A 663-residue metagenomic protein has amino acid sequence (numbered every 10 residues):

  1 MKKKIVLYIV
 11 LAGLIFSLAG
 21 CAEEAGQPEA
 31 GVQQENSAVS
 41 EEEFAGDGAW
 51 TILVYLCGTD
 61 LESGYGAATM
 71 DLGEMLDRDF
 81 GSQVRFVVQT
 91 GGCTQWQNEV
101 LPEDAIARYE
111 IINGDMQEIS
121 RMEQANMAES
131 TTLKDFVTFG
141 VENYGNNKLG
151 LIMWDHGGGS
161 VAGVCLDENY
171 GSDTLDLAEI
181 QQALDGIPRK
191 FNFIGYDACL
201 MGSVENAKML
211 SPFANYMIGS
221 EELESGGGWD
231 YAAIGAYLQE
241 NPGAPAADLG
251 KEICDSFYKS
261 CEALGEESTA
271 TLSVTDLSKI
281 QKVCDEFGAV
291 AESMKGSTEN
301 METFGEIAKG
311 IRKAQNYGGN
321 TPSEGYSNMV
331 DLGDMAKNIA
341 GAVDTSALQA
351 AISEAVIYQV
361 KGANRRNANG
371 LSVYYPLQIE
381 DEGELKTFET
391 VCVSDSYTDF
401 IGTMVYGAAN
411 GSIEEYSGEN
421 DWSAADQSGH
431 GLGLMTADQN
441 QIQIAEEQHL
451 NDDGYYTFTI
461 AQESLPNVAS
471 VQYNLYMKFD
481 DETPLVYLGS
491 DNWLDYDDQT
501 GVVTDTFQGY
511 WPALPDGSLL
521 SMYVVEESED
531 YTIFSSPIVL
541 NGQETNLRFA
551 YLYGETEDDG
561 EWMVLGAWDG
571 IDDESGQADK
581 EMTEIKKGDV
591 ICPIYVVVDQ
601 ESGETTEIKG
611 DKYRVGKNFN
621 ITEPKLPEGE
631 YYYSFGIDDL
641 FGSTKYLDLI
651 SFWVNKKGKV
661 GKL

Functional and structural regions predicted by a protein language model:
M1-I9: Bacterial N-terminal signal peptides that target proteins for export
S17-G20: C-terminal motif of bacterial Sec signal peptides marking the signal peptidase cleavage site
A22-E24: Bacterial signal peptide processing site
G31-G145: N-terminal extension/subdomain marker
Q33-A45, G159-S160, V164-L663: Terminal, contiguous helix-loop blocks that mediate binding/assembly
T51-L56, R85-T90, L149-M153, N192-Y196 (+2 more regions): Structural recognition of the beta-strand scaffold that forms the well-ordered cores of secreted hydrolase catalytic
G58-T59, T90-Q95, H156-G157, A198-L200 (+1 more regions): Short beta-alpha junction loops
Q124-I187: Extracytoplasmic mature domains of secreted/periplasmic and thylakoid-lumen proteins
